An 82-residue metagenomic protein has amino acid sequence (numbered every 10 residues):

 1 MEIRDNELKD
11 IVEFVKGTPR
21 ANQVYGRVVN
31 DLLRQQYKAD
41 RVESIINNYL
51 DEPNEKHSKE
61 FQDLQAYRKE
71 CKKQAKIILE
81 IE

Functional and structural regions predicted by a protein language model:
E2-E82: A preference for well-ordered globular domain cores that mediate specific macromolecular interactions or catalysis
